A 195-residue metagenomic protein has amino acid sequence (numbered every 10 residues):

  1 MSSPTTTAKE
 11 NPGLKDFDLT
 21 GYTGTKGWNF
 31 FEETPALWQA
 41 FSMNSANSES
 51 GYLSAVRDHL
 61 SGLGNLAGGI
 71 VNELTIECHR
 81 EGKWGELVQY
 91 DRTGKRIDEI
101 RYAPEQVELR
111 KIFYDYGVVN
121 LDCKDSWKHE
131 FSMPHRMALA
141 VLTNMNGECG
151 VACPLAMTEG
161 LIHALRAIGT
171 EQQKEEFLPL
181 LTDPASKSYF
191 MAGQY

Functional and structural regions predicted by a protein language model:
M1-H129: Extended, charge-enriched "interface" segments that sit outside catalytic cores
Q106-Y195: Glycine-rich flavin
